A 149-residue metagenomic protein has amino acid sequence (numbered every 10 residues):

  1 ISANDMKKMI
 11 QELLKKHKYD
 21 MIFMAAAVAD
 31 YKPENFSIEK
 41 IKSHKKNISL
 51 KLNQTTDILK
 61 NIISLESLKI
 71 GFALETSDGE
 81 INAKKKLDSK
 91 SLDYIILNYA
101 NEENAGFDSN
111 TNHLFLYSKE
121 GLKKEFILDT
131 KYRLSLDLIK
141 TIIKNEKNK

Functional and structural regions predicted by a protein language model:
I1-L74, D78-K149: A cross-family phosphate/adenosyl-ligand binding-site feature
